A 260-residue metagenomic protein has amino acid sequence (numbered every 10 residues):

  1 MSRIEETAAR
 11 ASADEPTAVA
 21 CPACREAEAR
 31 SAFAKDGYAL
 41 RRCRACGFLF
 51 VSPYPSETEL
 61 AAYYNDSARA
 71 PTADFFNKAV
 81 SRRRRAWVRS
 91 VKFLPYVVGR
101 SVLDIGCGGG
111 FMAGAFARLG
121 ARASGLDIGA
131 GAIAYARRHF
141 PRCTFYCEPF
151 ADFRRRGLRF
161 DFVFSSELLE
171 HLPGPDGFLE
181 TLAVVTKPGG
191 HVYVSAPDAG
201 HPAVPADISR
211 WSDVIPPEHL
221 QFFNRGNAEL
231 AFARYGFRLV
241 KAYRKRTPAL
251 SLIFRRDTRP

Functional and structural regions predicted by a protein language model:
M1-S166, P175-E180, V194, G226 (+2 more regions): Conserved N-terminal segment of class I S-adenosyl-L-methionine
E5, V194-Q221, G226-A231: Short, glycine-/aromatic-enriched active-site segment of Class I SAM-dependent methyltransferases
R30, R89, H171, S212-I215: Short, functionally important structural connectors and interaction interfaces within domains
S166-P173, E218: Short catalytic micro-motifs in class I SAM-dependent methyltransferases
T186-V192: Short glycine-dipeptide loop
